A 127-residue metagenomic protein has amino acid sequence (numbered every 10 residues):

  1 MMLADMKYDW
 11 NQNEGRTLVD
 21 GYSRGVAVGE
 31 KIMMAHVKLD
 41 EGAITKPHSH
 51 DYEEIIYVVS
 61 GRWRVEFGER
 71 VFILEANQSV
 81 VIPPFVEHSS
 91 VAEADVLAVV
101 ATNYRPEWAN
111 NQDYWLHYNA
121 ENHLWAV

Functional and structural regions predicted by a protein language model:
M1-K31, W115-V127: A short, N-terminal "cap"/entry segment at the start of jelly-roll beta-barrel domains of the cupin/DSBH fold
V19-D20, A35-S49: Conserved short histidine dyad/triad with adjacent acidic residue
K38-D40, H50-V65: Short, conserved beta-strand element in jelly-roll/cupin
K46-E53, V86: Histidine-centered catalytic micro-motifs
V59-S60, E75-A76, A94: A cytosolic small-molecule/anion-sensing beta-strand core signal
E69-P84: Short acidic-glycine-tyrosine-enriched beta hairpin
P84-A109: Ligand-binding loop in jelly-roll beta-barrel domains
